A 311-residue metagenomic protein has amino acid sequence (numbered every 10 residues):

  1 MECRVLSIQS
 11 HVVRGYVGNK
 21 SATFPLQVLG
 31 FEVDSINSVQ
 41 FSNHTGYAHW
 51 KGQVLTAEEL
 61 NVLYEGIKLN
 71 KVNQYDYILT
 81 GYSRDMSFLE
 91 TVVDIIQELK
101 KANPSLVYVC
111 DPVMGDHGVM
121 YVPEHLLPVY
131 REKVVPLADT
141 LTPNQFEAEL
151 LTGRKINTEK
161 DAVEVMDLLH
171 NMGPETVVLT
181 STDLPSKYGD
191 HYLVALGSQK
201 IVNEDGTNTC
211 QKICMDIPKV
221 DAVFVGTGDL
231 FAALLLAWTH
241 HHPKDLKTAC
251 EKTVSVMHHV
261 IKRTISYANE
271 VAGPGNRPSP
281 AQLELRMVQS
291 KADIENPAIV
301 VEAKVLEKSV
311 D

Functional and structural regions predicted by a protein language model:
M1-L55, I294, I299-D311: Glycine-rich phosphate/adenosyl-contacting loop at the front of the ribokinase-like
K51-N70: Glycine-rich, highly charged phosphate/nucleotide-binding loops
Q74-D85, D111: Short acidic, glycine-rich surface-loop motifs adjacent to enzyme active sites
S87-L99, G189-V194: Short Gly/Thr/Asp-enriched flexible loops that form oxyanion-binding sites at enzyme active sites
L99-Y108, P112, H117, M172-E175: A short helix->loop->beta-strand "cap" motif at the edges of active sites that frequently abuts
M120-K212, V220, T239-K247, S255: Conserved phosphate/ATP/ADP-binding segment of small-molecule kinases
D216-L235: Short glycine/threonine-rich catalytic loop with a Thr-x-Gly-x-Asp
K247-D311: Charged C-terminal helix
